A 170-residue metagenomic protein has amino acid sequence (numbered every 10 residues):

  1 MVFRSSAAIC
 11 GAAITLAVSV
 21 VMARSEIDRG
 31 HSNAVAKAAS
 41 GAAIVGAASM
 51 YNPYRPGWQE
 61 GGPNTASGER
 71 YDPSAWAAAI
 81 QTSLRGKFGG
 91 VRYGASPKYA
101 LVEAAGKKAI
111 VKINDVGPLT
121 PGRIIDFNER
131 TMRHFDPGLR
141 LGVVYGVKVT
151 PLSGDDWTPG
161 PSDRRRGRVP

Functional and structural regions predicted by a protein language model:
M1-F3: N-terminal secretory signal peptides that target proteins for export/translocation
S5-C10, I14, V18-P170: Secreted/periplasmic proteins
